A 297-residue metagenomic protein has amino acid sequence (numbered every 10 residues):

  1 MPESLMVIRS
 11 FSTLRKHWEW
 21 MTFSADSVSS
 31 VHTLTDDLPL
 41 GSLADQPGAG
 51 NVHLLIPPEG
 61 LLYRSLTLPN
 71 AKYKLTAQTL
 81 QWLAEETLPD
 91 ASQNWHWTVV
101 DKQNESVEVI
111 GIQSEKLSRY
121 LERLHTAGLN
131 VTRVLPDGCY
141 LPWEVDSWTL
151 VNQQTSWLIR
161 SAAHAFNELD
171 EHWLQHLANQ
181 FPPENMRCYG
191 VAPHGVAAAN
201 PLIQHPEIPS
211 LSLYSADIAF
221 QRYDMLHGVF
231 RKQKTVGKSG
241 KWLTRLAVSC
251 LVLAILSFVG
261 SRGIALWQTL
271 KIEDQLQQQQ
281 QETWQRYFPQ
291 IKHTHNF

Functional and structural regions predicted by a protein language model:
M1-N296: Hydrophobic/aromatic-enriched cytosolic interaction surfaces used to assemble or bind macromolecules
